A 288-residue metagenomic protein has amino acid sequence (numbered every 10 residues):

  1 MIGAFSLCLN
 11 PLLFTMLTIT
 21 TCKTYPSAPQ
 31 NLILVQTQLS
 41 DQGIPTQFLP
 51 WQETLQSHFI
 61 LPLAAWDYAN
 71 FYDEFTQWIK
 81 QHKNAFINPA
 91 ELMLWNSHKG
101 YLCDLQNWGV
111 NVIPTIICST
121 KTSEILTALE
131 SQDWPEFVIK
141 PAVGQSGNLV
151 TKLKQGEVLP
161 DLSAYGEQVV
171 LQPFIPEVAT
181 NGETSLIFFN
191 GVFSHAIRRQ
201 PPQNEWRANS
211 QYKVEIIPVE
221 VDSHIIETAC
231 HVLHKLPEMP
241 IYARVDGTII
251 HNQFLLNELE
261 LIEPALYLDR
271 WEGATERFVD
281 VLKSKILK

Functional and structural regions predicted by a protein language model:
M1-I2: Short hydrophobic transmembrane-like helices used for membrane targeting/insertion
L17-T21, W78-K83, I87, E91-N181 (+3 more regions): Active-site nucleotide/adenylate-binding loops and adjacent lid/helix of ATP-dependent enzymes
C22-S119: Conserved N-proximal alpha/beta basic substrate-recognition cap immediately N-terminal to, or forming the N-lobe
V112, L171, Y242-R244, L256: Hydrophobic residues on conserved beta-strands that form the core of alpha/beta folds
N148-L233, T248, L255: Phosphate-binding site of ATP-dependent enzymes
E238-P240, I249-K288: C-terminal active-site "lid" helix and adjoining low-complexity regulatory extension at the edge of ATP-using catalytic
